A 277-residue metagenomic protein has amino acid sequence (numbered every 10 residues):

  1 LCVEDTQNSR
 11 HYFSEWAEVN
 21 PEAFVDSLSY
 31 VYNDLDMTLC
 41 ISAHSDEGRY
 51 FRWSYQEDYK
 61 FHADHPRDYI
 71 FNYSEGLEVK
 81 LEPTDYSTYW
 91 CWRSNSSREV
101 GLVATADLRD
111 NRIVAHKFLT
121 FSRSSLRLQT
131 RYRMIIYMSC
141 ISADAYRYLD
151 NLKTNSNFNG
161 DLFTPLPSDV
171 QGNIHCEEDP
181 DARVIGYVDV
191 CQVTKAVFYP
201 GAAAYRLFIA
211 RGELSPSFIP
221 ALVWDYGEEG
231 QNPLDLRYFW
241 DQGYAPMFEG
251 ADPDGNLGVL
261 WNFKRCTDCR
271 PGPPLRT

Functional and structural regions predicted by a protein language model:
L1-T277: A sequence/structural signal for flexible, mid-protein segments enriched in small/helix-disrupting residues
